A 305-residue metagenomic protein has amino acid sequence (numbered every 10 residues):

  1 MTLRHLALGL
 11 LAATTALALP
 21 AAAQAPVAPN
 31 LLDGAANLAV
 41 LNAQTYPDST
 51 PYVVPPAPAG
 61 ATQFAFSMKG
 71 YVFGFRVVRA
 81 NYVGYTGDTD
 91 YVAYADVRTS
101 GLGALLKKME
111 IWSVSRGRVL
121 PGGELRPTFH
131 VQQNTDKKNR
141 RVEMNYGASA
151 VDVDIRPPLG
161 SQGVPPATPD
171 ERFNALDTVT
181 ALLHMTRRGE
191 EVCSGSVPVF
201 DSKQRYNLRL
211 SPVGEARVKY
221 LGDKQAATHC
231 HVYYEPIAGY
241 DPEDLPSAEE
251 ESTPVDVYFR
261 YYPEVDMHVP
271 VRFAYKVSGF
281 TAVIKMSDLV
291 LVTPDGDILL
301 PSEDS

Functional and structural regions predicted by a protein language model:
M1-L10: Bacterial N-terminal signal peptides that target proteins for export
L3, T15-A16, G87-D90: N-terminal compositionally biased, intrinsically disordered segments and leader/signal-like regions
G9, N174, T178-A181, R260 (+1 more regions): A generic signature of intrinsically disordered, low-complexity regions enriched in glycine/proline and charged/polar
G9-A18: Bacterial N-terminal signal peptides
L19-A23: Sec/Tat signal peptide C-region and signal peptidase I cleavage site
A25-A148, E190-S305: Acidic, serine/threonine-rich low-complexity disordered tracts
R141-N207: A charged, solvent-exposed segment within the mature domains of Sec-exported extracytoplasmic proteins
